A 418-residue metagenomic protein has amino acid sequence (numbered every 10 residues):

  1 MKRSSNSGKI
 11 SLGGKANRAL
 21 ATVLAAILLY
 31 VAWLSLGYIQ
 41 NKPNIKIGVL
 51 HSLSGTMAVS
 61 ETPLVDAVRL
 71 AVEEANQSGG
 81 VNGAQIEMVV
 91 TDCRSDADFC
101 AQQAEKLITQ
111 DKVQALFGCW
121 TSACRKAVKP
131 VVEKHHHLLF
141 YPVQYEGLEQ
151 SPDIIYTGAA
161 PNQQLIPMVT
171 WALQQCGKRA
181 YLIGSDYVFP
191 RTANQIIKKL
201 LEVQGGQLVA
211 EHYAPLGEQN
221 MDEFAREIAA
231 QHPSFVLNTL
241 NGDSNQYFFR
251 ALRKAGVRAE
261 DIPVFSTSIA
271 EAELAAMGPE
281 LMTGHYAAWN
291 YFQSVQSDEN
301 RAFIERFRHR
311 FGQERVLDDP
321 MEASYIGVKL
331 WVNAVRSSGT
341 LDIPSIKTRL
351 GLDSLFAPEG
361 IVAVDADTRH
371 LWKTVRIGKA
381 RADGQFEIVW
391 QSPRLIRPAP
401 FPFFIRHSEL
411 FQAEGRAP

Functional and structural regions predicted by a protein language model:
K2-P418: Extracytosolic ligand-binding ectodomains
